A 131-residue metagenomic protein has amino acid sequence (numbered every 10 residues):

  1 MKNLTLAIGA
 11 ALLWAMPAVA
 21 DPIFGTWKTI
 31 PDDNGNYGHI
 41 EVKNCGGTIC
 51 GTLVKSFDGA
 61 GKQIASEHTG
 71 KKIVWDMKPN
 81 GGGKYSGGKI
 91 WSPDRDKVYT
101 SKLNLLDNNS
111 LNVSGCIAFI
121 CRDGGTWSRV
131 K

Functional and structural regions predicted by a protein language model:
M1-L4: Positively charged n-region of N-terminal signal peptides that target proteins for export
A7-I8, A18: Cleavable N-terminal signal peptides
W14-A20: Sec/Tat signal peptide C-region and signal peptidase I cleavage site
I23-T100: Central antiparallel beta-sheet cores of small beta-barrel/beta-sandwich binding domains
R95, T100-G124: Short, exposed beta-strand-loop hairpins at the edges of beta-sheets in extracellular/periplasmic proteins
V130-K131: Short, solvent-exposed mixed-charge patches
